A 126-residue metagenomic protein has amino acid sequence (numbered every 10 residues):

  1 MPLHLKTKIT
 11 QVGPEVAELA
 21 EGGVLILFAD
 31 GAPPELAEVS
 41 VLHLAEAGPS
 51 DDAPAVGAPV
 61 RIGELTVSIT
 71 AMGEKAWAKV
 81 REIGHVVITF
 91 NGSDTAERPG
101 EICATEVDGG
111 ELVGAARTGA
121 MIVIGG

Functional and structural regions predicted by a protein language model:
M1-V24: N-terminal, charge-rich interaction modules
A37-P49, E97-V107: Short, structured beta-strand/loop micro-motifs enriched in basic residues and often containing a Trp
P49-P54, V60-R61, A116: Short, well-ordered loop/turn sites that connect or cap secondary structure elements
G63-E64, G126: Conserved "cap/hinge" positions at secondary-structure junctions
T66-K75: Short beta-strand-centered aromatic/proline hotspots
A76-V87: Short, solvent-exposed secondary-structure boundary/capping segments
F90-G126: Helix-rich interaction surfaces within compact, conserved domain-sized segments that mediate assembly or partner
